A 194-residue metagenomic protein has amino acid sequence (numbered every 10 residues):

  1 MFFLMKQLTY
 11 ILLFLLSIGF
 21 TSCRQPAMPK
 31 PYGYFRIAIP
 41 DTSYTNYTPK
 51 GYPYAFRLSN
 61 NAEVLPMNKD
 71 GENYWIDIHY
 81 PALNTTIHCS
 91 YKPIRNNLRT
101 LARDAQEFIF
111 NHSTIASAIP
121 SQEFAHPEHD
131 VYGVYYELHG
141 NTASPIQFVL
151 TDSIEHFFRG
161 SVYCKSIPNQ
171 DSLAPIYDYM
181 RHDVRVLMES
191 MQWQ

Functional and structural regions predicted by a protein language model:
K6-L13: Sec-dependent signal peptide recognition, specifically the positively charged N-region followed immediately by
G19-S22: C-terminal motif of bacterial Sec signal peptides marking the signal peptidase cleavage site
R24-A27: Bacterial signal peptide processing site
P31-Y52: Post-signal peptide N-terminal segment of mature Sec-exported envelope proteins
G51-E107: Secretory pathway targeting signatures of secreted, lumenal, and periplasmic proteins
Q106-S161: Signature of long, low-cysteine stretches enriched in small and polar/charged residues
S161-Q194: Surface-exposed amphipathic alpha-helical segments
